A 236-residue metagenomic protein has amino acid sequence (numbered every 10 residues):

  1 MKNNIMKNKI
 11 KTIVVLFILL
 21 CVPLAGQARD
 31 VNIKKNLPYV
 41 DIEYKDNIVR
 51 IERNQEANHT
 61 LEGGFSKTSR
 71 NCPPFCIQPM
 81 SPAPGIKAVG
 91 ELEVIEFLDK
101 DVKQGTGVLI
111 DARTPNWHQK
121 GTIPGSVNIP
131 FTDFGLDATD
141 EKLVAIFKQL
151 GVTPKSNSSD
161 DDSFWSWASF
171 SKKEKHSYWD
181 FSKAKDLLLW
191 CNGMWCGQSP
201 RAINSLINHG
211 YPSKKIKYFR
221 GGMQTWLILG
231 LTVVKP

Functional and structural regions predicted by a protein language model:
N4-V14: Bacterial N-terminal signal peptides that target proteins for export
F17-G26: Hydrophobic h-region of N-terminal signal peptides that target proteins for export in Gram-negative bacteria
G26-G121, F131, A138: Flexible, polar/low-complexity N-terminal or interdomain linker segments that lie immediately upstream of folded
V102-K173, W179-K183: Mid-length scaffold segments of soluble, non-membrane domains
T114-H118, D133-L136, G193-G197, G222-W226: Solvent-exposed loop/turn segments at secondary-structure junctions within structured extracellular/periplasmic domains
K120-G121, Q198-N204, I228-L229: A short acidic (Asp/Glu
F147-M223: Catalytic cysteine-centered active loop of the rhodanese-like fold, especially the PTP/DSP P-loop
L229-P236: Active-site neighborhoods of enzymes that stabilize oxyanions during catalysis
